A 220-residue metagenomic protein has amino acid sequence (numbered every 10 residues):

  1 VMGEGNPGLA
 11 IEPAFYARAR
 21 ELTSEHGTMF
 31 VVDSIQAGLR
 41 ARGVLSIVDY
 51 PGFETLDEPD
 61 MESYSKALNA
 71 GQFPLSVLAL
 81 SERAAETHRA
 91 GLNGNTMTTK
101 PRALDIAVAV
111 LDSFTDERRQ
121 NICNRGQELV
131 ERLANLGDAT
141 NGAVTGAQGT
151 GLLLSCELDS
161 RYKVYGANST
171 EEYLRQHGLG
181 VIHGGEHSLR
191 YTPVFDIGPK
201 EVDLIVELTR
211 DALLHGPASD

Functional and structural regions predicted by a protein language model:
V1-D220: Conserved N-terminal phosphate-binding loop of PLP-dependent enzymes in the Aspartate aminotransferase
